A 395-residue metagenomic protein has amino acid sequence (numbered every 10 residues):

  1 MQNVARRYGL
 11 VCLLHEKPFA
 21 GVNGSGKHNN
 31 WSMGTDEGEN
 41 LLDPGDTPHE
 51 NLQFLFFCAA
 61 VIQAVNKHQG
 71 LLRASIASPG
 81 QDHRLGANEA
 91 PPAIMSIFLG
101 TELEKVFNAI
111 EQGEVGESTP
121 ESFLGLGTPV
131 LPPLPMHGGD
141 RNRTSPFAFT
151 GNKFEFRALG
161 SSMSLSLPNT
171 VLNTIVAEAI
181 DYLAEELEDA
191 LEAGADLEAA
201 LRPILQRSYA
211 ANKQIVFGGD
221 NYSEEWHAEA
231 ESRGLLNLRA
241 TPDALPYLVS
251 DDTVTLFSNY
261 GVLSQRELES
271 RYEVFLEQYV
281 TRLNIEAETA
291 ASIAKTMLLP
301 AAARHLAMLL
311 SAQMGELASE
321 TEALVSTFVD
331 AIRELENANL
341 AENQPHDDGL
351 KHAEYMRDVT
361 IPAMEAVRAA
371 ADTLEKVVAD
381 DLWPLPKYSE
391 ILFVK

Functional and structural regions predicted by a protein language model:
Q2-V274: Active-site capping/gating regions of soluble enzymes
L205-K395: C-terminal amphipathic alpha-helical interaction region
